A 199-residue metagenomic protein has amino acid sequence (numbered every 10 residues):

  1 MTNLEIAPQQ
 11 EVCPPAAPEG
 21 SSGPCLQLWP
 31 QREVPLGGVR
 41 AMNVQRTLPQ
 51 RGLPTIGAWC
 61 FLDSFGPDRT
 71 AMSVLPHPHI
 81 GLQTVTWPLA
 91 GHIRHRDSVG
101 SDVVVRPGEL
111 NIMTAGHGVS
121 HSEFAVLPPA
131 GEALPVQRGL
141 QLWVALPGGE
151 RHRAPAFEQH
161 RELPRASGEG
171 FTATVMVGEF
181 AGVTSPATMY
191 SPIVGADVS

Functional and structural regions predicted by a protein language model:
T2-Q45: Hydrophobic alpha-helical membrane-insertion signals
I6, Q10-A16, P67-I80, L89 (+2 more regions): Non-heme Fe(II)-dependent double-stranded beta-helix
P35-L89, L163-P164, G168-S199: A short glycine-rich, His/Asp/Glu-containing loop-to-beta-strand
T86-P107, G116-S122: A short beta-strand-loop-beta hairpin characteristic of the jelly-roll/cupin
G100, G116-G149: Ligand-binding loop in jelly-roll beta-barrel domains
V144-F171: Long amphipathic alpha-helical segments that form oligomerization/scaffold cores
